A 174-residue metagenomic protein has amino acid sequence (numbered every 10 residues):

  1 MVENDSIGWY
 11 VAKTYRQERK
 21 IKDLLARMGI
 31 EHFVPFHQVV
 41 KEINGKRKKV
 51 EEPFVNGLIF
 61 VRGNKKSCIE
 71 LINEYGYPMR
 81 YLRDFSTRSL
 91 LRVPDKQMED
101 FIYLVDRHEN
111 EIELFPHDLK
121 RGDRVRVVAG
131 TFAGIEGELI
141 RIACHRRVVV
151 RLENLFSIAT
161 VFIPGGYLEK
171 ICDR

Functional and structural regions predicted by a protein language model:
M1-R124, V149-D173: Acidic-enriched and Gly/Ser
R121, V128-I135: Short coil-to-beta-strand transition motifs
G134-I142: Short beta-strand-centered aromatic/proline hotspots
R146: Glycine-centered loop/turn positions within well-structured domains that cap or flank conserved ligand/cofactor-binding
